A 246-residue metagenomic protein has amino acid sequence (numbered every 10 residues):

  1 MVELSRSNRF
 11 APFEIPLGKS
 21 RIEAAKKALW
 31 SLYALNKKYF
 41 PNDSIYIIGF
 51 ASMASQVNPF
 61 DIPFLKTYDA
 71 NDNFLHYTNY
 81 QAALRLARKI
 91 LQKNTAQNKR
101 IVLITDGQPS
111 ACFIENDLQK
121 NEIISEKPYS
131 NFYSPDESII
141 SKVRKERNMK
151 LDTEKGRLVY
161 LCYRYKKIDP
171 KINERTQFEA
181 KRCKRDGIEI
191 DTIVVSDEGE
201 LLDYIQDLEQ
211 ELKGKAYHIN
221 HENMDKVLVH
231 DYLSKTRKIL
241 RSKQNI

Functional and structural regions predicted by a protein language model:
M1-P59, A83-L84, Q97-T105, D191-I193 (+1 more regions): Von Willebrand factor
E14-I22, D72-H76, I172: Alpha-helix N-cap/helix-initiation motif
P16, S20-R21, I62, N79 (+2 more regions): Secondary-structure junction/capping motif
L29, A87, E209: Residue-level signature of catalytic and energy-coupling elements of molecular machines, predominantly ATP/GTP-dependent
L29, Y80, D169-N173: A conditional alpha-helix N-cap/helix-loop micro-motif detector
A34-N36, R88-L91, F178-A180: Generic recognition of flexible, low-complexity loop/linker segments
A54-V57, F64-V102, P109-C112, E174-R175: Von Willebrand factor
N94-A96, Q108-A111, E115-I246: Von Willebrand factor type A / integrin I
